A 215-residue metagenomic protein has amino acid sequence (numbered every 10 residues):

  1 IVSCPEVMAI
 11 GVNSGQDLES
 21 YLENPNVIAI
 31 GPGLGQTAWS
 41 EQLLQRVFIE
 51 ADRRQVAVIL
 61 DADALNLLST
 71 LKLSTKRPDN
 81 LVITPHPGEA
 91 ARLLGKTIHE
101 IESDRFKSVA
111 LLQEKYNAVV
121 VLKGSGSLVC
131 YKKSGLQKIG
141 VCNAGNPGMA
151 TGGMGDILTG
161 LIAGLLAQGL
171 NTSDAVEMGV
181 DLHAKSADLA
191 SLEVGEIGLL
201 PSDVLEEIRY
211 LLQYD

Functional and structural regions predicted by a protein language model:
I1-A144: Glycine-rich phosphate/dinucleotide-binding loop and adjoining beta-alpha-beta core of small-molecule
V27, G31-G33, T151, T159 (+2 more regions): Alpha-helical transmembrane segments in multi-pass membrane proteins
L73-S74, P78, G169-L170, V194 (+2 more regions): N-terminal loops that bind phosphate or other acidic moieties and the adjacent beta-alpha structural core
R92, T151-L182: Short, small-residue alpha-helix embedded
L93-L94, C142-M149, T159, L189-E196: Short beta-alpha connecting loops at secondary-structure transitions that line or flank enzyme active sites
K96-R105, G169-E177, G195-L199: Short, charged, surface-exposed loops that flank catalytic or proteolytic processing sites
E100, L182-K185: A short structural micro-motif
A187-D215: Charged C-terminal helix
